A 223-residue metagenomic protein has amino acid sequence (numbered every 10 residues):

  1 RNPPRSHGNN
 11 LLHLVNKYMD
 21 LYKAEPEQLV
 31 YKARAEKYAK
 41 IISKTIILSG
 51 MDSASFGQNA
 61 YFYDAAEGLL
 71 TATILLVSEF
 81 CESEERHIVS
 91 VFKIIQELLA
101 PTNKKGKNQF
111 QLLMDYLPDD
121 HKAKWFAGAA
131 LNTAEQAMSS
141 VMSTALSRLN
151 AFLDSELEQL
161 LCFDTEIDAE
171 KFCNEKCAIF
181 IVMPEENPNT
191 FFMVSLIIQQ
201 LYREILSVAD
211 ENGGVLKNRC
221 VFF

Functional and structural regions predicted by a protein language model:
R1-F223: P-loop NTPase motor domains
